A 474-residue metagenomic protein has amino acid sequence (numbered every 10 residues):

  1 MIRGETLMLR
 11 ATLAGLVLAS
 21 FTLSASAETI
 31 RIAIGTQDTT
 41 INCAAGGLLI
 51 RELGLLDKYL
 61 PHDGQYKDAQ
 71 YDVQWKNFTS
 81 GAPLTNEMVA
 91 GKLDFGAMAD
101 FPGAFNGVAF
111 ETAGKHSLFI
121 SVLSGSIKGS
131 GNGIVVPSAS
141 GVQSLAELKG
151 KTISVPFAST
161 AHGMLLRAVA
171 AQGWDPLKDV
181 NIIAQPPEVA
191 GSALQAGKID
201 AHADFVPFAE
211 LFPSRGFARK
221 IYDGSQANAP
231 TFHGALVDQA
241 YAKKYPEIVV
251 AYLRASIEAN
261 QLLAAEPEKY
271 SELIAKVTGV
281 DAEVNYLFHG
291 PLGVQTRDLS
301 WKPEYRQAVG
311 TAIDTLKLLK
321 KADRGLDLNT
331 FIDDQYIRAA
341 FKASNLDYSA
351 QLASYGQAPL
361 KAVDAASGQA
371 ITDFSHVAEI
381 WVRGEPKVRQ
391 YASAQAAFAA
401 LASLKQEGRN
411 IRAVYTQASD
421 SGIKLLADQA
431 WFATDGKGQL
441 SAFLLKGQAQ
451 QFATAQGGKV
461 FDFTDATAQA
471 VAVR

Functional and structural regions predicted by a protein language model:
S20-S24: N-terminal signal peptide c-region/cleavage motif recognized by signal peptidases
E28-D175, N181-A184, D200, A229: Short, glycine-/small- and polar/acidic-enriched structural segments that line small-molecule recognition paths
T40-I41, K244-D323: Secondary-structure end/capping motifs
I50, G131-G141, T231-E247, A433-T434: A bilobed periplasmic-binding-protein/Venus flytrap-type ligand-binding module shared by bacterial periplasmic
A69, T152, P156-R167, Q172 (+2 more regions): Ligand-binding clefts/hinges and TM-proximal coupling segments of bilobed small-molecule sensing domains
E111, I183, E188-V277, Q395 (+1 more regions): Pocket-lining segment of extracytoplasmic ligand-binding domains
L316-K361: Conserved C-terminal helix/tail region of periplasmic/extracytoplasmic solute-binding proteins
D364-S367: Short cysteine-rich clusters marking metal-coordination/redox-active sites
